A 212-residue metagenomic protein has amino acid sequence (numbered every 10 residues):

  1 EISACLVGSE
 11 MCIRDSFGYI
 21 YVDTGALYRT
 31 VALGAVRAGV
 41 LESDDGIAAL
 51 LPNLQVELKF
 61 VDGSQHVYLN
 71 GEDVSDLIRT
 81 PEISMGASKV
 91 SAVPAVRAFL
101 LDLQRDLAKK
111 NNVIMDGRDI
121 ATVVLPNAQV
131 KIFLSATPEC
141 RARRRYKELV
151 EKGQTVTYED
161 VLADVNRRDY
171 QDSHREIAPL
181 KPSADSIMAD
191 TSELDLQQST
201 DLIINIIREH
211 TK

Functional and structural regions predicted by a protein language model:
E1-C12: Short, small-residue-biased leader/transition segments that mark boundaries at the very start of proteins
S16-P81: N-terminal phosphate/diphosphate-binding loop that engages ATP/GTP or pyrophosphate donors across diverse enzyme folds
V22, V130-I132, I187-A189: Hydrophobic/aromatic beta-strand patches that form the interior of the parallel beta-sheet core in alpha/beta enzyme
T24, Y28, D44, A48 (+4 more regions): Amphipathic alpha-helical transducer elements in NTP-driven molecular machines
G25, G71, L100, I114 (+1 more regions): Residue-level signal for inorganic ion chemistry
K59-V61, Q104-K110, A121-V123, N127 (+1 more regions): Small-molecule kinase domains that catalyze NTP-dependent phosphoryl transfer to phosphate-bearing small molecules
S75-Q154: ATP-dependent NMP and nucleoside kinases share a basic, alpha-helical "lid"
L202-H210: C-terminal alpha-helix
